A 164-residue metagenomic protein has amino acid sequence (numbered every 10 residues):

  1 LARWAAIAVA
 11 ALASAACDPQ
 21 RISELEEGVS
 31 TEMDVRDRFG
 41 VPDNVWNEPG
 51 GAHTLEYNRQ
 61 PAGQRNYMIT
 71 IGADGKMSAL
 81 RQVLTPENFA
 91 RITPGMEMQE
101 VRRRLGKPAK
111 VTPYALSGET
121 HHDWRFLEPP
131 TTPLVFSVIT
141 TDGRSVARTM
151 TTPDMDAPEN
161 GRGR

Functional and structural regions predicted by a protein language model:
L1-A15: Sec-dependent bacterial lipoprotein signal peptides
C17-R164: Residues within mature, well-folded domains
